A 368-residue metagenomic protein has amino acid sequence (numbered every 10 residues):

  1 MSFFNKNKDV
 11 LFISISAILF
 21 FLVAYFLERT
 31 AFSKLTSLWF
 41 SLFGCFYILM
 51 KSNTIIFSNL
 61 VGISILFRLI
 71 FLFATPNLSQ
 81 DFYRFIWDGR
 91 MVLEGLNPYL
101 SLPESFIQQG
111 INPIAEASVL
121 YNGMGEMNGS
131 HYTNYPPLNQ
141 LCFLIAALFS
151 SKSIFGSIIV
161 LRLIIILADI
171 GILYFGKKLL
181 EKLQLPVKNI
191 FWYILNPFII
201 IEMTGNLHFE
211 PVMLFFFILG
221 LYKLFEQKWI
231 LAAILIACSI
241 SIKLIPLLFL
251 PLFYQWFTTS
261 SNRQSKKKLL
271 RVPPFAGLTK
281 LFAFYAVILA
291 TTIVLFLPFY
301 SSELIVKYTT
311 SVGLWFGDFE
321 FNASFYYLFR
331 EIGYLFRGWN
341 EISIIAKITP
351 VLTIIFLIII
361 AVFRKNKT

Functional and structural regions predicted by a protein language model:
M1-T75: Start-transfer (signal-anchor) and selected internal transmembrane alpha helices of multi-pass inner/ER membrane
G44-K51, I159-L183, T353-F363: Transmembrane-helix motifs of polytopic, lipid-linked glycan transferases
I55-R162: Intramembrane catalytic core of multi-pass membrane enzymes that act on lipidic substrates
F57-N59, L173-P197: Transmembrane-helix signature of polytopic, membrane-embedded enzymes that assemble or transfer cell-envelope glycans
L60-F67, G277-F299: Hydrophobic alpha-helical membrane-interfacial segments at the cytosolic entry of transmembrane helices
D169, L173, I293, L314-T368: Aromatic/glycine/proline-enriched transmembrane-helix motif characteristic of membrane-embedded glycan-assembly enzymes
G171-F175, V212-K228, I355-I358: Specific aromatic-rich, kink-prone transmembrane helix
I200-M203, L219-K223, I230-Y254: Membrane-interface alpha helices of multi-pass inner-membrane proteins
